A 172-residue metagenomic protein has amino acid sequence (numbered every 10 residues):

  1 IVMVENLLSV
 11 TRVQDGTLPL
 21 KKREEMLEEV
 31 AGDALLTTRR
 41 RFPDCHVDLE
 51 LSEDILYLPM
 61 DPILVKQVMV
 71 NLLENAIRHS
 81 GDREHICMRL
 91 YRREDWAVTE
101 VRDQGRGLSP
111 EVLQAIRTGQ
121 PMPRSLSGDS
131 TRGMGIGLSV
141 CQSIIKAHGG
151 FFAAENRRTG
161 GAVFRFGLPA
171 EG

Functional and structural regions predicted by a protein language model:
D15-L20, Y57-M60: Conserved micro-motifs of the catalytic ATP-binding
K21-M26, H46-L56: Conserved catalytic submotifs in the C-terminal HATPase_c
A76-I77: Short helix-loop "hinge" at the ATP-lid/N-box region of the Bergerat-fold HATPase_c
R83-D95: Short beta-strand/loop element within the Bergerat-fold HATPase_c
L108-R124: Short conserved segment of the HATPase_c
G137, C141: Short alpha-helical Gxxx[C/S/T] motif in the catalytic ATP-binding
G149-E155: Glycine-rich ATP-binding loops of the HATPase_c
